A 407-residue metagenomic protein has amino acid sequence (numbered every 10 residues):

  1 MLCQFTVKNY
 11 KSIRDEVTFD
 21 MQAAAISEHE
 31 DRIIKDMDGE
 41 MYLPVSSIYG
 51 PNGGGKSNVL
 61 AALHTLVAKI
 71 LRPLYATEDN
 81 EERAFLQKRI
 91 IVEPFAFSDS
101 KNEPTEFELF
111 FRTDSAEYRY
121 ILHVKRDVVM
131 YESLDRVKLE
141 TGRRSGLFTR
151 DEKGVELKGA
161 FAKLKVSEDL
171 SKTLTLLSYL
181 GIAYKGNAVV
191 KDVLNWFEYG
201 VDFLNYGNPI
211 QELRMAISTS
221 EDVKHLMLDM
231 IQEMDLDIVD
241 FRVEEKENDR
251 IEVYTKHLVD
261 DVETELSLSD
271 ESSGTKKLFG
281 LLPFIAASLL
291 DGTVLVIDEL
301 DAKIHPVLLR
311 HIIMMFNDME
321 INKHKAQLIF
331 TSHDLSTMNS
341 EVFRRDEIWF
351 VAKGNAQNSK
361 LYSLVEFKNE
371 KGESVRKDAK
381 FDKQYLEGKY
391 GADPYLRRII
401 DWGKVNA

Functional and structural regions predicted by a protein language model:
M1-Q4, M314-A407: C-terminal lobe/lid and adjacent interdomain/linker elements of RecA-like ASCE P-loop ATPase modules
L2-A68: Pre-Walker A-like glycine/lysine-rich segment at the N-terminus of P-loop NTPase domains
K8, N205-D270, F381, Y390 (+3 more regions): Extended helical coiled-coil dimerization/tether regions that scaffold and oligomerize large DNA-maintenance assemblies
M41-I90, L278-F279, F284, M315: Phosphate-binding glycine-rich loops of NTP-binding sites
V45-P51, K246-A286, L290, V294-V307: Conserved ABC ATPase signature
E93-K153, V351, S363-A379: P-loop NTPase motor core
K101, T113-D114, A286-L289, D318-H324 (+1 more regions): Conserved catalytic network of the ASCE P-loop NTPase/AAA+ motor domain
S115-V243: Electropositive, glycine-dotted interaction segments that contact anionic polymers or phosphate-rich ligands
